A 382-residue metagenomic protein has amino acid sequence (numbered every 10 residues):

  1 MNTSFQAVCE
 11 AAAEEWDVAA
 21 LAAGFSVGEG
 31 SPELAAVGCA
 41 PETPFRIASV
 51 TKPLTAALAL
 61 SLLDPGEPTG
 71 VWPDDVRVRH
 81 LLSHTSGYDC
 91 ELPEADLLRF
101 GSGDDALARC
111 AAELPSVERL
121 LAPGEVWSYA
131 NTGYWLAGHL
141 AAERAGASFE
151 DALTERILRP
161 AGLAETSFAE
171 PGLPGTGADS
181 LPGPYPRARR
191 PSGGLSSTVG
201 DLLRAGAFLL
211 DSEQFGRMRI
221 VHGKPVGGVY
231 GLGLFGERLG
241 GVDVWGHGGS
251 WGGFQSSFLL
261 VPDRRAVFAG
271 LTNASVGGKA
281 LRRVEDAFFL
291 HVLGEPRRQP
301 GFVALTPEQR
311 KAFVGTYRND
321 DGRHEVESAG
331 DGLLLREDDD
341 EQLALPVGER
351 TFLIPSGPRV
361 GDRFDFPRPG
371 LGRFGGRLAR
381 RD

Functional and structural regions predicted by a protein language model:
N2-A48, P65, P115: Short, conserved catalytic-motif segment at the N-terminal edge
Q6-C9, A23, R46-P65, A137-A142 (+2 more regions): Active-site SXXK
W16-A19, G30-P32, W72-S256, L260-P262: Short, surface-exposed loop or secondary-structure junction motifs that flank catalytic or metal-binding residues
F25-V27, R238, E337: Residue-level signal for short segments within beta-strands and strand-turn junctions of well-structured beta-sheet
V37-G38, A274, D320: A generic structural motif
P44, G66-E67, D75-R79: Alpha-helical scaffolds flanking conserved acidic
S257-S275, R373-R377: Short, well-ordered beta-strand elements
R282-D382: Peripheral terminal and inter-domain segments
